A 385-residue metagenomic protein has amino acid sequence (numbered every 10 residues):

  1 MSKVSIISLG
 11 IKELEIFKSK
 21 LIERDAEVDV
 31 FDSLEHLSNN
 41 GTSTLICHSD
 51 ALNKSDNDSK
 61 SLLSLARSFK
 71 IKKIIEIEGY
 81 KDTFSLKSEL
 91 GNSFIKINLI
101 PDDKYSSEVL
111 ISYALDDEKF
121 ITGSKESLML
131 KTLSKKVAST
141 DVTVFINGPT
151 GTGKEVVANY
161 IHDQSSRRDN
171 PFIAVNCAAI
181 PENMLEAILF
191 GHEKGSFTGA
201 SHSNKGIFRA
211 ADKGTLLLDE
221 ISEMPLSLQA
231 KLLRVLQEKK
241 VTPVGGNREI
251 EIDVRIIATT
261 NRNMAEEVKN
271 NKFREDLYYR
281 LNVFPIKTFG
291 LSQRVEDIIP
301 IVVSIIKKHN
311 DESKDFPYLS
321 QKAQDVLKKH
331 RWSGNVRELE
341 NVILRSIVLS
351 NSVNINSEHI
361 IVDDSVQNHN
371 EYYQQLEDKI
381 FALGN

Functional and structural regions predicted by a protein language model:
M1-Y113: N-terminal accessory segments that target, anchor, or regulate ATP-driven/P-loop NTPase machines and associated
S107-M129, N183: Dynamic helix-loop-helix/coil hinge segments at AAA+ ATPase domain boundaries and subdomain interfaces
K119, L133-S201, R209-P225, G290-R294 (+1 more regions): Conserved post-Walker A coupling segment in P-loop NTPases
G123, V157, R167-N170, G245-R255 (+1 more regions): Nucleotide-binding/hydrolysis machinery
L130, S134, T152, V175 (+11 more regions): Conserved RecA-like P-loop NTPase ATPase core
E182-A187, R209-E238, V254-A258, M264-D276 (+2 more regions): Conserved AAA+/SF3 P-loop NTPase catalytic/coupling segment centered on the Walker-B
A200-N204, Q229-I250, T259: Substrate-gripping "pore-loop 1 plus following alpha2 helix"
N368-N385: C-terminal engagement/docking regions of AAA+ P-loop ATPases
